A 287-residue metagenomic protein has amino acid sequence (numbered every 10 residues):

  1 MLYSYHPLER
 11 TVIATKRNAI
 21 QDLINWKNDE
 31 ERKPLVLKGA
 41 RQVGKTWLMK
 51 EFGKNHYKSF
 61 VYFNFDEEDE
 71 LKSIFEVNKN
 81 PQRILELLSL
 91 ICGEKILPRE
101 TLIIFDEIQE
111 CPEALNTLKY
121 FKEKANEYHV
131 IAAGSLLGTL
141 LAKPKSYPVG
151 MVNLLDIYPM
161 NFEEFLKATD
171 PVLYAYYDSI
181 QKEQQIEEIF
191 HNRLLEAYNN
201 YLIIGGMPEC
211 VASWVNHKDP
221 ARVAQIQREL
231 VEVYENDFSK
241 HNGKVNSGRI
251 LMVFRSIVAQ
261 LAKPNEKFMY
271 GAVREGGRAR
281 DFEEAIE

Functional and structural regions predicted by a protein language model:
M1-N28: N-terminal pre-Walker A segment at the start of P-loop NTPase domains
L2-T11, K167-E287: Interdomain hinge/linker elements that couple catalytic modules in large macromolecular machines
K45: Conserved lysine of the Walker
L48, F52: Hydrophobic positions on the alpha1 helix immediately C-terminal to the Walker A/P-loop
H56-L71: Conserved catalytic segments around the Walker B and adjacent sensor/switch elements of P-loop NTPase domains
E67-R99: Short glycine-rich substrate-engagement loop in P-loop NTPases that contacts/grips substrate
I104, H129-S135, D156: Structural recognition of the conserved hydrophobic beta-strand(s) that form the central parallel beta-sheet of P-loop
G138-L154, L166-P171: Short regulatory helix/loop adjacent to the ATP-binding pocket of P-loop NTPases
